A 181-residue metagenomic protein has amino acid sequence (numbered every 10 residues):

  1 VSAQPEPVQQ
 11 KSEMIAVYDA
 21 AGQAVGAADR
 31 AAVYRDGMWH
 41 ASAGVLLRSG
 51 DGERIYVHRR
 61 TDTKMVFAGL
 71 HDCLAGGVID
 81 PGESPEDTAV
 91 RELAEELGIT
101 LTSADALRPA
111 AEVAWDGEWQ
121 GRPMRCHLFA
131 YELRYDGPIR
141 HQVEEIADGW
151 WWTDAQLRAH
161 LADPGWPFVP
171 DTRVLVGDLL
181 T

Functional and structural regions predicted by a protein language model:
A3-D51: Acidic, metal-coordinating catalytic segment for phosphate/diphosphate chemistry, firing primarily on the Nudix
E6, A32-G44, E53-R91, E95: Conserved Nudix-box catalytic region and its N-terminal flanking loop in Nudix hydrolases and closely related
A20, R60, D154: Residues immediately flanking
G22, E96-T100, W115-G121: Short helix-to-loop capping/linker segments positioned immediately adjacent to catalytic or ligand/cofactor-binding
Q23-A27, G52-R59, P138-Q142: Short, well-ordered strand-loop elements centered on a beta-strand within folded domains, enriched for acidic residues
D29-A31, G69, P109-T181: Nudix hydrolase/Nudix homology domain
S84, T100-T102, P167: Short coil/loop linkers at secondary-structure junctions
T100-A111: A short coil-to-beta-strand element that immediately follows conserved catalytic motifs
